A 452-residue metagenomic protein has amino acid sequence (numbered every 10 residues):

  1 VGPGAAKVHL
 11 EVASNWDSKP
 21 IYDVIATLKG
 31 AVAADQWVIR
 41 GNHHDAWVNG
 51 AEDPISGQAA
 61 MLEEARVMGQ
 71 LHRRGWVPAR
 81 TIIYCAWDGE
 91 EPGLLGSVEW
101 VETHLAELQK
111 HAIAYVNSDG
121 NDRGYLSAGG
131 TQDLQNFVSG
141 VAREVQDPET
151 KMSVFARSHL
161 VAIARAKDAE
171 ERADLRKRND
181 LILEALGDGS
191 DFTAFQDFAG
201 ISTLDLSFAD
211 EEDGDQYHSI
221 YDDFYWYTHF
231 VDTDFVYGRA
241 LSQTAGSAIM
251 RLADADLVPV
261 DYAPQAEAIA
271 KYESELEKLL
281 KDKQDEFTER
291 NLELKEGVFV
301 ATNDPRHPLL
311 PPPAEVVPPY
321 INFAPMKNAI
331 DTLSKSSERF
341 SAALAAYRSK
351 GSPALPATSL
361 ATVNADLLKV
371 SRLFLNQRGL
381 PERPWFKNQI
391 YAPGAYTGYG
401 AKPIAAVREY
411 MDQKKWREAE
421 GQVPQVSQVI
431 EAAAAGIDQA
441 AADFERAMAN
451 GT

Functional and structural regions predicted by a protein language model:
V1-E52, R66, Q70-R74: Soluble metallo-hydrolase cores and metallopeptidase-like ectodomains found primarily in the secretory/periplasmic
V1-G2, A33, G89-T228, D234-G238 (+2 more regions): Metal-dependent peptidase/peptidase-like ectodomains
V8-L10, R40-I55, T81-C85, R123-G124 (+6 more regions): Glycine- and acidic
E11-N15, V24-K29, L71-R73, T103-H104 (+4 more regions): Generic recognition of flexible, low-complexity loop/linker segments
G41-N42, T81-D88, Y115-S118, V426-S427: Extended hydrophobic secondary-structure segments that form protein cores and membrane-embedded regions
R239-T244: A conserved active-site cap/scaffold subdomain adjacent to cofactor or substrate pockets
S349-T452: C-terminal amphipathic alpha-helical interaction region
